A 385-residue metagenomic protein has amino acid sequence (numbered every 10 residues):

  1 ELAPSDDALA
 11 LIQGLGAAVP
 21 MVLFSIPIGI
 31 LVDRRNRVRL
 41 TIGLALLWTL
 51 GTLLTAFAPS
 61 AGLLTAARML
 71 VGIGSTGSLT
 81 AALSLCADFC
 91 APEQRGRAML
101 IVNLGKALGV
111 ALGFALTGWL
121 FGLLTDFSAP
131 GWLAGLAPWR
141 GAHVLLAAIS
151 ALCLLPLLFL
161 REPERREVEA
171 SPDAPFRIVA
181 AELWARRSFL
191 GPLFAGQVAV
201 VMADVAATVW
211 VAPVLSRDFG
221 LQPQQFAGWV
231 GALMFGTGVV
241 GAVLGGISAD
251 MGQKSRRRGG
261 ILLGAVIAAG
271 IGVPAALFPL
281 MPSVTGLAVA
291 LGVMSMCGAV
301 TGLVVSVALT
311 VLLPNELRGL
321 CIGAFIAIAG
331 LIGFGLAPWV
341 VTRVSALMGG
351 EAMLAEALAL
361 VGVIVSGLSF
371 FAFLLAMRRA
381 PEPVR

Functional and structural regions predicted by a protein language model:
A3, N36, F57-L63, G74 (+1 more regions): Helix-breaking motifs and short loop linkers at transmembrane-helix boundaries and internal kinks in secondary membrane
I12-G29, A232-G245: Central cavity-lining transmembrane alpha-helices of secondary-active solute carriers, predominantly the Major
L23-A61: Conserved MFS/SLC helix-loop-helix module at the cytosolic interface between two early adjacent transmembrane helices
R39-L54, G259-A276: Structural signature of the two symmetry-related core transmembrane helices
A67-K106: Cytoplasmic helix-loop-helix junction between adjacent transmembrane helices in 12-TM secondary transporters
V102-L158: Helix-loop-helix hairpin linking two adjacent transmembrane segments in secondary transporters
E162-F194, D218: Juxtamembrane intracellular "pre-TM" segments in multi-pass secondary transporters
R186-V243, G298, G302, S306 (+1 more regions): Extracytoplasmic gate region of multi-pass secondary transporters
